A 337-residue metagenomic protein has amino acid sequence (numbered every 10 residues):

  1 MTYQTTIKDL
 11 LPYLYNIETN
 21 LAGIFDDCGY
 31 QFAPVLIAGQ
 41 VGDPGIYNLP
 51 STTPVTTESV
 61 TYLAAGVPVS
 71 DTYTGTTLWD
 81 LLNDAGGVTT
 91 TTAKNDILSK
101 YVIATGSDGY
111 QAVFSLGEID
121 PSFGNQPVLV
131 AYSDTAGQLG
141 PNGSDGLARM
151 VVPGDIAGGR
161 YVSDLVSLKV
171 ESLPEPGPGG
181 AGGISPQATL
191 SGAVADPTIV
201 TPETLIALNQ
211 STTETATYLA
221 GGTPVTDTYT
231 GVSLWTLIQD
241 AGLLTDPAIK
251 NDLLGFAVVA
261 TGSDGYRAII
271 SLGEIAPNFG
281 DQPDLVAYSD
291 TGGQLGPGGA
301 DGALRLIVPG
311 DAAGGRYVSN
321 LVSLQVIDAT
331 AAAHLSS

Functional and structural regions predicted by a protein language model:
M1-S337: N-terminal intrinsically disordered, low-complexity segments enriched in P/E/S/T
